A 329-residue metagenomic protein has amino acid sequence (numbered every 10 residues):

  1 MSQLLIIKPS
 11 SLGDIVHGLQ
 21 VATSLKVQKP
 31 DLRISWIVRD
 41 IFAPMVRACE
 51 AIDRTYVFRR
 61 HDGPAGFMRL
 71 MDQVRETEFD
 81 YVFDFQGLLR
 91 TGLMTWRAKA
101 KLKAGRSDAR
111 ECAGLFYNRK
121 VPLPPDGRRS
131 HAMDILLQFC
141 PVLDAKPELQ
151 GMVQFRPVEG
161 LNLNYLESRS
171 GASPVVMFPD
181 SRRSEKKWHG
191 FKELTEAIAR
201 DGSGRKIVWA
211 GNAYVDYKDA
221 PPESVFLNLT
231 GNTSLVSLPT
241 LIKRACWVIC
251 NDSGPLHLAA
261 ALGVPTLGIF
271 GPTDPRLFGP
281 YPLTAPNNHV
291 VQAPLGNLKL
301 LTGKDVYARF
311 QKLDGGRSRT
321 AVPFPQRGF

Functional and structural regions predicted by a protein language model:
M1-F329: Catalytic machinery of carbohydrate-active enzymes, primarily nucleotide-sugar-dependent glycosyltransferases
